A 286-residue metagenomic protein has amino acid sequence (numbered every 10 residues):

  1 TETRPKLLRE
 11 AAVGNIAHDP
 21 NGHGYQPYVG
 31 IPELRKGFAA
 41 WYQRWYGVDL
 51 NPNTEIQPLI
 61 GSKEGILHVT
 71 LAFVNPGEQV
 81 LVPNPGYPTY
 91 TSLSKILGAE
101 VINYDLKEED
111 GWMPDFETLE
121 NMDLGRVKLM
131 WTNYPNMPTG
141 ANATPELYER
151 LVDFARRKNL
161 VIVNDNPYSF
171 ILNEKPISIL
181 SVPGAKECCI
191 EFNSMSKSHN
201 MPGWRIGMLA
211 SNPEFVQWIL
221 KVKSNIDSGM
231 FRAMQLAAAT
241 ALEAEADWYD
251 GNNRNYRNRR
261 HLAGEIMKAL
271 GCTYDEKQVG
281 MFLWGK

Functional and structural regions predicted by a protein language model:
T1-G61, H68, L242-A244: N-terminal small-domain helix-loop-helix segment of the aminotransferase-like
A72-S94: Conserved PLP-anchoring active-site segment centered on the Schiff-base-forming lysine
E78, A99, R157-V161, A185-E187: A short helix->loop->beta-strand "cap" motif at the edges of active sites that frequently abuts
I102, L106-I177: Active-site phosphate-binding strand-loop segment of PLP-dependent enzymes
V182-W218, M230: Active-site PLP attachment segment
I219-I226, A241-E265: Structural signature of PLP-dependent enzymes
A239, Y256-M267, Y274-K286: Conserved glycine-rich beta-strand-loop-beta hairpin in the small C-terminal domain of fold type I
